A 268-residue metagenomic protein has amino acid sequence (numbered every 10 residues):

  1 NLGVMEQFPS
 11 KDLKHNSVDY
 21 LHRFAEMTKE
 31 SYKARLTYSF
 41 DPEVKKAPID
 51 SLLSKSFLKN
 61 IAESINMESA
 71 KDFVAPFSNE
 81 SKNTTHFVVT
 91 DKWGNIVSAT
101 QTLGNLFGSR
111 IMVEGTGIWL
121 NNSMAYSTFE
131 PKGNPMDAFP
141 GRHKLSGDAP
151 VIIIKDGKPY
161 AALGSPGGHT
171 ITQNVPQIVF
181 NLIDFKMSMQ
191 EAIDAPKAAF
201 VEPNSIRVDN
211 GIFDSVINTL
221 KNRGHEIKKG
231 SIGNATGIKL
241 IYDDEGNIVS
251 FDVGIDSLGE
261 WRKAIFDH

Functional and structural regions predicted by a protein language model:
N1-V4, S10, I96-T100, P159-P166 (+1 more regions): Short, well-ordered beta-strand elements
G3, S165-M187: Alpha-helical support elements that line or immediately flank enzyme active sites and cofactor-binding pockets
Q7-L103, T116: Internal maturation/activation junctions in enzymes
N66-A75, F129-A138, N222-R223: Short Pro/Gly-enriched beta-strand edge/turn motifs at strand-loop
P76-E80, F139-L145, K228-G230: Short Gly/Pro-enriched turn/cap motifs at secondary-structure boundaries
W93, R142, V175, D184-G230: Extended C-terminal subregions enriched in glycine
I96-A161, F185, M189: Active-site rim segments in enzyme catalytic domains, especially the processed small/beta chain of N-terminal
